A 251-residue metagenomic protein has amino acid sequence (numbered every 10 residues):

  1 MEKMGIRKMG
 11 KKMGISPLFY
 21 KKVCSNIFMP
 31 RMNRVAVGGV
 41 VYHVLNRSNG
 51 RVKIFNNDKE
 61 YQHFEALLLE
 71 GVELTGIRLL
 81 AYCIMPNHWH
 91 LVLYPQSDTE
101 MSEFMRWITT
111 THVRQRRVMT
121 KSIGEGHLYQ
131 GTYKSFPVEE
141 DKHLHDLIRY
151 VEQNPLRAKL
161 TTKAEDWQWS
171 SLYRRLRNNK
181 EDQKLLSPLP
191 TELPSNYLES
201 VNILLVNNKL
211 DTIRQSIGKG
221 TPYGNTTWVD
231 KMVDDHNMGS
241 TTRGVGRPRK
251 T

Functional and structural regions predicted by a protein language model:
M1-M85, Y94-T251: Short Pro-Cys-Gly-centered "Cys-loop" motif that presents a nucleophilic cysteine in a tight turn
H88: Extracellular structured ligand-interaction cores
